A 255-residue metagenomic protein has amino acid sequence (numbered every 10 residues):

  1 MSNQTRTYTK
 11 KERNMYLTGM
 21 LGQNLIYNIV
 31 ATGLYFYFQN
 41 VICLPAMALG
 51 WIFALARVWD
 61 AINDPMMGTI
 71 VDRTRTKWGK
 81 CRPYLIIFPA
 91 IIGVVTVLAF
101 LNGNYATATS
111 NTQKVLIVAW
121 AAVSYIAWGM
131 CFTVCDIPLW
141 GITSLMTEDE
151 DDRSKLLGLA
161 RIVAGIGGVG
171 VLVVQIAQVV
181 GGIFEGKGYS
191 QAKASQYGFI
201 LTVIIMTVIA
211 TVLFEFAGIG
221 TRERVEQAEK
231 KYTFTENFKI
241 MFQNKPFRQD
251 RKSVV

Functional and structural regions predicted by a protein language model:
S2-V255: Membrane-embedded alpha-helical bundles of multi-pass transporters/translocases, especially carrier/permease families
